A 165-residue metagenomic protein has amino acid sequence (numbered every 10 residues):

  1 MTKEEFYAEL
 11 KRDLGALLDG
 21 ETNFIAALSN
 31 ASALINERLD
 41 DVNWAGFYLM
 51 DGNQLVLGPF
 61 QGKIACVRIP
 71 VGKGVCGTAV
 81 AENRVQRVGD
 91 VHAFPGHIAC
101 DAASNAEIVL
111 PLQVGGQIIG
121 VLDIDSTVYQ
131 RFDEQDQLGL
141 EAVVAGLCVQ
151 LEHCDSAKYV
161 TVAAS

Functional and structural regions predicted by a protein language model:
M1-G58, A142, G146-S165: Intrinsically disordered, low-complexity terminal regulatory regions
V42, M50-C100: Regulatory sensory and allosteric helical modules in signal-transduction proteins and certain transcription factors
W44, V109, V121: Short hydrophobic/aromatic beta-strand element in the GNAT-like acyltransferase core that lines or flanks the acyl-donor
A106-Q113: A short, aliphatic-rich beta-strand micro-motif
Q113-S126: Sensory-domain boundary capping and coupling elements
D125-V143, Q150-D155: Regulatory loop-to-helix N-cap segments in sensory/regulatory domains that couple ligand/signal detection
